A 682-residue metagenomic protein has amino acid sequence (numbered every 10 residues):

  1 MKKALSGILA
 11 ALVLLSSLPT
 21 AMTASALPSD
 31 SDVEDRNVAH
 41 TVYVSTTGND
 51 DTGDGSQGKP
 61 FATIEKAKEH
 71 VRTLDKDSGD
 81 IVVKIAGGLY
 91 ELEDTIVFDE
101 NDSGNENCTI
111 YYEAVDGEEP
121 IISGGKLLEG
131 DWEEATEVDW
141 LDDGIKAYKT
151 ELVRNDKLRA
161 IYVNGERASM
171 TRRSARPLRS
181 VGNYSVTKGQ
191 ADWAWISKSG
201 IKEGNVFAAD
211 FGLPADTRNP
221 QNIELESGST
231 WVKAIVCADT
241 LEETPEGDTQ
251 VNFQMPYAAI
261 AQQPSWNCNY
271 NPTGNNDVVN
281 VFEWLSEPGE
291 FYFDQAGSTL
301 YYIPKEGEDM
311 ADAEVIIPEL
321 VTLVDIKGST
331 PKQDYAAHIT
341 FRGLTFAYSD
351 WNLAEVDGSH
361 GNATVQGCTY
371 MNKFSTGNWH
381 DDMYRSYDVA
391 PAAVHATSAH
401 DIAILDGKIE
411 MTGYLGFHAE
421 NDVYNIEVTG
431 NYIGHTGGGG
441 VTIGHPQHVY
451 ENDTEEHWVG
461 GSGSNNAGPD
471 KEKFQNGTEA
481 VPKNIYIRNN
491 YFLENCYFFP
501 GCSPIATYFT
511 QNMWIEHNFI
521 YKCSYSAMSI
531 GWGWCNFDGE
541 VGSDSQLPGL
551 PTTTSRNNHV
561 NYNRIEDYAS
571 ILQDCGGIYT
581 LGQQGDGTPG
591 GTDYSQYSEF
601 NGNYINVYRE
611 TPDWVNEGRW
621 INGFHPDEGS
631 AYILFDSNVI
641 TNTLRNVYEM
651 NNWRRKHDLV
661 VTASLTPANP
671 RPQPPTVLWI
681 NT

Functional and structural regions predicted by a protein language model:
M1-L9: Positively charged n-region of N-terminal signal peptides that target proteins for export
L15-R36: Sec-dependent signal peptide cleavage junction
H40, G79-I81, G88, D94 (+18 more regions): The right-handed parallel beta-helix/beta-solenoid scaffold, focusing on the short coil/turn and N-cap positions
Y43-S398, A403, K408, V449-N476: Extracellular polysaccharide-degrading/modifying enzymes targeting complex plant/algal/animal polysaccharides
K84, E91, V97, Y111-E113 (+20 more regions): Extracellular beta-strand solenoid repeats
D94-T95, V321, D350-V356, P391 (+11 more regions): Short glycine/acidic-rich loop motifs that flank beta-strands on beta-rich extracellular proteins
E166-A175, V186, N352, W614-T682: Extracellular beta-rich repeat passengers
A337-Y348, H400-Y414, V423-G438, Q447-K473 (+7 more regions): Right-handed parallel beta-helix
